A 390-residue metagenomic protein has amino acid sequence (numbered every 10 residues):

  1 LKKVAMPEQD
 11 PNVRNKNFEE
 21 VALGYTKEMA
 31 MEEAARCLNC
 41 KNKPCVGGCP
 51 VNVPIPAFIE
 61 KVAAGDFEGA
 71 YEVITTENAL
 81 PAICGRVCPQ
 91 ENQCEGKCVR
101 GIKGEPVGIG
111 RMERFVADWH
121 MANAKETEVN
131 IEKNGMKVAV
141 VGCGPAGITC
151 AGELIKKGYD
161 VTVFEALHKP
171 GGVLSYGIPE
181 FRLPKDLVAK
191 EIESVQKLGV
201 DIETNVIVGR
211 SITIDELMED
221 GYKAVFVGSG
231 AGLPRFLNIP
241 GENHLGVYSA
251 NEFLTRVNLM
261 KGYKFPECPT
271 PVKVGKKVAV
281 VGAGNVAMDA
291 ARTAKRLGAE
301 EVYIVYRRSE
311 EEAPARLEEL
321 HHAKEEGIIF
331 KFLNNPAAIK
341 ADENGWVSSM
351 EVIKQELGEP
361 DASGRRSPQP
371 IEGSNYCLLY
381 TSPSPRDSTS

Functional and structural regions predicted by a protein language model:
L1-K137, K185, V227-L254, C268-P271 (+4 more regions): Ferredoxin-type iron-sulfur electron-transfer modules and their immediate structural context
A79, G144-P145, K169, G284-V286: Residue-level detector of alpha-helix initiation sites
V116-E132, K157, K190-R210, P234-L297: Glycine-rich dinucleotide-binding loop and its adjacent helix/turn
A139-K157, A290-A291: N-terminal Rossmann-like FAD-binding beta1-loop-alpha1 element of flavoenzymes
D160-V163, L167-E203, A291-A338: Rossmann-like dinucleotide-binding cores of NAD(P)H-dependent redox enzymes
S194-F236, I339-W346: Feature captures the FAD/FMN-dependent oxidoreductase FAD-binding
R210-E216, N344-N375: Conserved beta-strand-loop-beta-strand element in the redox core of flavoprotein oxidoreductases
Y380-D387: Conserved small/polar residues in nucleotide/adenosyl-binding loops
